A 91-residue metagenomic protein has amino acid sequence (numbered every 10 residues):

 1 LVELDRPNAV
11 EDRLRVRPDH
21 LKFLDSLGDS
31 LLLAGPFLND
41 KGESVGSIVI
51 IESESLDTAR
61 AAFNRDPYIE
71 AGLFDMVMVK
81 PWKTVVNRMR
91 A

Functional and structural regions predicted by a protein language model:
L1-A91: Conserved, structured core segments of small domains
